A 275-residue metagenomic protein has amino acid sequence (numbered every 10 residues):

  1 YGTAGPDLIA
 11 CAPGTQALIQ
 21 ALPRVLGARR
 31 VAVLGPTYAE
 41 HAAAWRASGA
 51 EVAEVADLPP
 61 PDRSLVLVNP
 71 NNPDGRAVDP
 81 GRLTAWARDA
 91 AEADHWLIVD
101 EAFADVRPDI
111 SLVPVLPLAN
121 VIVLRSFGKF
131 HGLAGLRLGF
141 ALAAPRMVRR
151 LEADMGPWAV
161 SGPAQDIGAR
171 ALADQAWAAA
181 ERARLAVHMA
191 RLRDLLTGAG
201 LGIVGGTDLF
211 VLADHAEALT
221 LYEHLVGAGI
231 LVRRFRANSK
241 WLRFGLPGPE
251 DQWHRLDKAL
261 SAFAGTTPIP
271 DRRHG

Functional and structural regions predicted by a protein language model:
A4-R29: Conserved beta-loop-alpha segment that forms the PLP phosphate-binding cup at the N-terminus of a helix
A10-P13, A17, N120-I203: PLP-dependent aminotransferase class I/II
R24-A44, E51-V55: Conserved PLP-anchoring active-site segment centered on the Schiff-base-forming lysine
A32, S64-V68, I98, F140-L142: Structural motif
R46, P59-P61, P73-L133: Active-site pre-lysine segment of PLP-dependent enzymes
G81, G227-A228, A237-G275: PLP-dependent enzyme catalytic core of the Aspartate aminotransferase-like
A186, D194-A228, L246, E250: Conserved PLP-binding catalytic core of the aspartate aminotransferase-like
